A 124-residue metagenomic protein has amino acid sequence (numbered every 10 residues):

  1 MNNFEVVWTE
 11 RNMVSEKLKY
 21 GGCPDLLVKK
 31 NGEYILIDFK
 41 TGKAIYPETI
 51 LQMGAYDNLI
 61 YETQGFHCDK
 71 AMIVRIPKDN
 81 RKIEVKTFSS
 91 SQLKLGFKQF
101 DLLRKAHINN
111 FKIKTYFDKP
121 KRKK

Functional and structural regions predicted by a protein language model:
M1-M13: A non-catalytic, helix-rich entry segment at domain boundaries
R11-P24, V28-D101, I113, D118-R122: Nucleic-acid nuclease catalytic cores
I108-F111: Basic, glycine-rich
